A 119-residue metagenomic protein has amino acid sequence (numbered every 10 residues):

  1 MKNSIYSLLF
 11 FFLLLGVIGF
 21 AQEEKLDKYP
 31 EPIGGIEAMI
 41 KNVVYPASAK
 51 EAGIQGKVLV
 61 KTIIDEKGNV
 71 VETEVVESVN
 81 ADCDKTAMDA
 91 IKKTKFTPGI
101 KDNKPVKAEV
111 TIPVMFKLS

Functional and structural regions predicted by a protein language model:
K2-S119: Charge-biased low-complexity segments
